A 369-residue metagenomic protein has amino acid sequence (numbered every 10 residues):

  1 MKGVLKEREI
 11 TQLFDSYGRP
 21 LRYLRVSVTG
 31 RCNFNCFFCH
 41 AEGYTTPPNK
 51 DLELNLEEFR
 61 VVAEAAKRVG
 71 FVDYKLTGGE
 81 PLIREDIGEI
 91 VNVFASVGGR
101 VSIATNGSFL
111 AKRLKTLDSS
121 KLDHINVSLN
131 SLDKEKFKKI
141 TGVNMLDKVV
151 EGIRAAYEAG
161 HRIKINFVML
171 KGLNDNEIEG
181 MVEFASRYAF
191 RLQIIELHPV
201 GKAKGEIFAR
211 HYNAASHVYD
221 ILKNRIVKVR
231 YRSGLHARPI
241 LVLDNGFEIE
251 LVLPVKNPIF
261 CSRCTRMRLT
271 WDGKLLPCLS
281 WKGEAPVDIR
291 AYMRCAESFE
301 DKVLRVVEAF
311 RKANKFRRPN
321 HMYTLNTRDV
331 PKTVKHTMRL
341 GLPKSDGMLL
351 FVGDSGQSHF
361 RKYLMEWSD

Functional and structural regions predicted by a protein language model:
M1-F14, P258-D369: Radical SAM enzyme core and accessory elements
K2-L21, H236-I249: Short, charged low-complexity linear segments at domain edges
S16-L56, P277: Canonical Radical SAM [4Fe-4S] cluster-binding loop centered on the CxxxCxxC motif and its immediate flanking residues
Y44-N49, A111, D133-I140, G201-E206 (+1 more regions): A short acidic, helix-capping loop that chelates divalent metal ions and anchors anionic groups
L56-L76, E80-I195: Radical SAM/AdoMet-radical enzyme domain recognition
G78, N106, N245, D272-G273: Residue-level recognition of short loop/turn positions
I178, S186-R187, R191-W271: A C-terminal junction/extension of Radical SAM enzymes
